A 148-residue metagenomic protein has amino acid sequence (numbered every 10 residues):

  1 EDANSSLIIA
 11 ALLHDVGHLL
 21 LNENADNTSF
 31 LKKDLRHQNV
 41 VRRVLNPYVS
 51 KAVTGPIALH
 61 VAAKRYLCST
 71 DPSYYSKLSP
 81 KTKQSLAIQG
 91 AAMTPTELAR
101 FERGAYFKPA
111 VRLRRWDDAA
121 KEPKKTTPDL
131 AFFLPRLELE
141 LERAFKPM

Functional and structural regions predicted by a protein language model:
D2-R115: Divalent metal-dependent catalytic cores for phosphoryl transfer on phosphate-bearing substrates
A119-M148: Charged phosphate-binding loop/patch that engages nucleotide di/tri-phosphates or the phosphate backbone of nucleic
